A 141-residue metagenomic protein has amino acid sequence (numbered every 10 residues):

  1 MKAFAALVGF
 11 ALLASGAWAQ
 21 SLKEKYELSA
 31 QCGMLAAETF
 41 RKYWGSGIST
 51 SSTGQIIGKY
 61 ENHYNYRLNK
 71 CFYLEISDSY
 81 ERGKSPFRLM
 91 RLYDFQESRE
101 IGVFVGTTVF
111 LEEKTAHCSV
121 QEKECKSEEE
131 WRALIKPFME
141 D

Functional and structural regions predicted by a protein language model:
A5-A14: Bacterial N-terminal signal peptides
S15-A19: Sec/Tat signal peptide C-region and signal peptidase I cleavage site
Q20-E75: N-terminal secretory signal peptides
T39-W44, Y80-K84, C125-S127, A133-I135: Extracellular/mature segments of secreted proteins
G54-F104: Mature extracytoplasmic domains of secretory-pathway proteins
E100-D141: Low-complexity intrinsically disordered segments
